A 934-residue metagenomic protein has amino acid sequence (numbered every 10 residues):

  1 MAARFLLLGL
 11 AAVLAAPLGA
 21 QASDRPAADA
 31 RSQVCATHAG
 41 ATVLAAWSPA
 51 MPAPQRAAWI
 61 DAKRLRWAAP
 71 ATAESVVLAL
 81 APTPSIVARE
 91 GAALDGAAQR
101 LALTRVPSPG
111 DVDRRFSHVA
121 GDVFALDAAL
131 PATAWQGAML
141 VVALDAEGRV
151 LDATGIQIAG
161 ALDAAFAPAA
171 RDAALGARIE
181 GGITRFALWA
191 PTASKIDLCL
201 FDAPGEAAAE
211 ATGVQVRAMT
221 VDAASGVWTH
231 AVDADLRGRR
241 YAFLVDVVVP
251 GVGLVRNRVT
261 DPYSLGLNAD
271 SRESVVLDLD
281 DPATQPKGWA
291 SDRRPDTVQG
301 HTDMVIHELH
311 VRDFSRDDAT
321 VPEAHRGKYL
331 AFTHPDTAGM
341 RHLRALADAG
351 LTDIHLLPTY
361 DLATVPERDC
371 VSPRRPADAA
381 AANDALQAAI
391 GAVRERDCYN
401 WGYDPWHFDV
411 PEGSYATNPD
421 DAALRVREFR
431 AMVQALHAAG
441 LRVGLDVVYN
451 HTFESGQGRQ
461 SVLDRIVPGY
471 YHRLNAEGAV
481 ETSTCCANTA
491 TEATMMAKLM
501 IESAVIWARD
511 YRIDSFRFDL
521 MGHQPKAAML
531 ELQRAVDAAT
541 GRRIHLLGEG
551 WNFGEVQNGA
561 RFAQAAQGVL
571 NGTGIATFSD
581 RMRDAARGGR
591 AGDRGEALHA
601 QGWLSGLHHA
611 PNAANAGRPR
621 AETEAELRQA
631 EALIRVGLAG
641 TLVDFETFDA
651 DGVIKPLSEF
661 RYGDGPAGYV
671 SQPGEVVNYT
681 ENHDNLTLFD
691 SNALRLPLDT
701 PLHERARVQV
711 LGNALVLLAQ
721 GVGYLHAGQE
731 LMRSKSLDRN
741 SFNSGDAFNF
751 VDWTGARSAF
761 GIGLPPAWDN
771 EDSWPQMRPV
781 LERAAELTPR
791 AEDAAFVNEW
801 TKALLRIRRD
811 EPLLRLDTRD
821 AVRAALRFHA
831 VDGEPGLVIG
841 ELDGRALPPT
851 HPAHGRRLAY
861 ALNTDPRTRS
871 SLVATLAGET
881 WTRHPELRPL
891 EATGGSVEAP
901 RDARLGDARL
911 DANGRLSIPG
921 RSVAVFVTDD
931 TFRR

Functional and structural regions predicted by a protein language model:
P26-P54, A97, T104-I183, A211-V214 (+2 more regions): The feature marks proteins involved in alpha-glucan
K63-L65, G182-F186: Structural beta-strand segments of beta-rich domains
A69-S75, W189-K195, L236, D865-R867: Short proline/glycine-enriched turn/loop motifs at strand-loop junctions of beta-rich domains
L188, F243, L309, L356 (+8 more regions): Conserved, mostly hydrophobic/aromatic
A207, A211, V216, T220-D222 (+5 more regions): Active-site-proximal helices and loops of the catalytic beta/alpha 8
R237-R239, L905-R934: C-terminal beta-strand-rich structural cap/linker in extracellular carbohydrate-active enzymes
R312-T333, R344-R512, L520-G541, H545 (+3 more regions): Substrate-binding/active-site clefts of carbohydrate-active enzymes
E659-A859, T864-R883: Loop/helix patches that line or flank the sugar-binding groove of alpha-linked glycan CAZymes
